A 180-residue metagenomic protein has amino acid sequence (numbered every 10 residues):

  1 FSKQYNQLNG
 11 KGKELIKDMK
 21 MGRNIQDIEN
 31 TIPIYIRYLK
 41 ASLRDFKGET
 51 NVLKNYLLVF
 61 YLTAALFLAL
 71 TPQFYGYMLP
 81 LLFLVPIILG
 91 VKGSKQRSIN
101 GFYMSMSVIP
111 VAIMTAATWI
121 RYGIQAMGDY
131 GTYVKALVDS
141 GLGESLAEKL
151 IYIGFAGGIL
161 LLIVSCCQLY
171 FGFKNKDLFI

Functional and structural regions predicted by a protein language model:
F1-I180: Topology signature of small-to-medium multi-pass alpha-helical membrane proteins
